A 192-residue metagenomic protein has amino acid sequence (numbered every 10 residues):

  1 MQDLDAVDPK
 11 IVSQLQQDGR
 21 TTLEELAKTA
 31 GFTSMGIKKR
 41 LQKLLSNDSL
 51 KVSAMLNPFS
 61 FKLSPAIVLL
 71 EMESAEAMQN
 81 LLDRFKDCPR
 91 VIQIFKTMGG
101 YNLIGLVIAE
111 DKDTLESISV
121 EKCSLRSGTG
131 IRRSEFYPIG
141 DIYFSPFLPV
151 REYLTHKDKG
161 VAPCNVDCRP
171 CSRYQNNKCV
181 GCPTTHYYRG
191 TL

Functional and structural regions predicted by a protein language model:
M1-L192: A compositional/biophysical signature of low hydrophobicity enriched in polar/charged and small residues
